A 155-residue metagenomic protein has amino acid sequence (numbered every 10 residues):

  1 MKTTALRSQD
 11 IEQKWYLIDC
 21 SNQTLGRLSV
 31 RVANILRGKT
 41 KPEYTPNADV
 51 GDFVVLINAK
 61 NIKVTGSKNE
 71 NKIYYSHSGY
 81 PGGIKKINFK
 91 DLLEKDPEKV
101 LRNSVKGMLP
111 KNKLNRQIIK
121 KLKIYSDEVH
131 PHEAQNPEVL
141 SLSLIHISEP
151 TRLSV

Functional and structural regions predicted by a protein language model:
M1-K99, K113, N136-S143: Ribosome large-subunit tunnel/peptidyl-transferase-proximal elements
V54, K123-I124, H146: Extended hydrophobic secondary-structure segments that form protein cores and membrane-embedded regions
S104: Short, structured helix-loop element that forms part of the nucleotide-activated donor/catalytic region
N115-Y125: C-terminal structural segments of small proteins and small subunits
I124-L140: Short terminal interaction segments
I145-V155: Single conserved hydrophobic/aromatic residue that forms the stacking wall/gate of nucleotide- or nucleobase-binding
